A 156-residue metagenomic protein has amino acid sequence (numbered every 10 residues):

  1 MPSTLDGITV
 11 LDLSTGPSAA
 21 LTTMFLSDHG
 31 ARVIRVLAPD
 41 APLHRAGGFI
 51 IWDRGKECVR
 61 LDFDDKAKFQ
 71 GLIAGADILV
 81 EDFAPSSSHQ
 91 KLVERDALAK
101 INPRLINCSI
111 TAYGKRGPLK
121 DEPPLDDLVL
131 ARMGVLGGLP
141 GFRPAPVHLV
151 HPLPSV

Functional and structural regions predicted by a protein language model:
M1-S3: Basic/polar N-terminal segments that are highly enriched at the extreme N-terminus, encompassing both cleavable
L5-G7: Phosphate-coordination loops involved in phosphoryl transfer and adenosine-cofactor binding
T9-L11, I34: Conserved beta-strand elements of the Class I
L11, W52-K100: A structured beta-alpha segment of the ubiquitous adenosine-cofactor-binding alpha/beta core
T15, F63, A84-P85, T111-A112 (+1 more regions): Short glycine-/small-residue-rich Rossmann-like dinucleotide-binding loops
S18: Active-site loop-to-helix junction immediately N-terminal to the catalytic Tyr of the SDR YXXXK motif in Rossmann-fold
L21-F63, L72-G75: PLP-dependent aminotransferase-like
F25, H29, H89-V156: Active-site-adjacent "lid/gating" segments in soluble enzymes
